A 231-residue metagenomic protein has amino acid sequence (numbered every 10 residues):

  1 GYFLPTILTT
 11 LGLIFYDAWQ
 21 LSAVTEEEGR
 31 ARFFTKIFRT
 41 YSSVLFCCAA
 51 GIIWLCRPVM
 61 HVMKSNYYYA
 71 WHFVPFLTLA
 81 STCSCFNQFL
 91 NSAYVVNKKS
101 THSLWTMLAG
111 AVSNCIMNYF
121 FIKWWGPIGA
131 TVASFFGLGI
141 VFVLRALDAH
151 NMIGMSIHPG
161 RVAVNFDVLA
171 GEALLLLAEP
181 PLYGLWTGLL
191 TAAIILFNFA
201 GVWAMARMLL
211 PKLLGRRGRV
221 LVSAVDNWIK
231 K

Functional and structural regions predicted by a protein language model:
G1, P5, T9-F38, N91-V96: Helix-loop junctions and terminal segments of transmembrane helices in multi-pass membrane transport/translocation
G1-L13, D17, V44-C48, A80-S84 (+1 more regions): Transmembrane helix-bundle signature of multi-pass secondary active exporters and lipid flippases
I7-T10, A49-R57, C115, Y119 (+2 more regions): Membrane-embedded alpha-helical segments of multi-pass transporters/permeases
W19, E27-S43, C47-L55, W71-V74: Interfacial transmembrane-helix starts/ends
T35, I52-T82, Q88, I128: Interfacial segments at transmembrane-helix termini and the short loops linking adjacent helices
W71, T101, L108-V143, M155 (+1 more regions): Membrane-interface helix-loop junctions in multi-pass transport and translocation proteins
T78-A109, A149-M155: Membrane-interface junctions at transmembrane-helix termini in multi-pass inner-membrane proteins
L177-K231: Membrane-proximal transmembrane or re-entrant/amphipathic helices at the cytosolic face
